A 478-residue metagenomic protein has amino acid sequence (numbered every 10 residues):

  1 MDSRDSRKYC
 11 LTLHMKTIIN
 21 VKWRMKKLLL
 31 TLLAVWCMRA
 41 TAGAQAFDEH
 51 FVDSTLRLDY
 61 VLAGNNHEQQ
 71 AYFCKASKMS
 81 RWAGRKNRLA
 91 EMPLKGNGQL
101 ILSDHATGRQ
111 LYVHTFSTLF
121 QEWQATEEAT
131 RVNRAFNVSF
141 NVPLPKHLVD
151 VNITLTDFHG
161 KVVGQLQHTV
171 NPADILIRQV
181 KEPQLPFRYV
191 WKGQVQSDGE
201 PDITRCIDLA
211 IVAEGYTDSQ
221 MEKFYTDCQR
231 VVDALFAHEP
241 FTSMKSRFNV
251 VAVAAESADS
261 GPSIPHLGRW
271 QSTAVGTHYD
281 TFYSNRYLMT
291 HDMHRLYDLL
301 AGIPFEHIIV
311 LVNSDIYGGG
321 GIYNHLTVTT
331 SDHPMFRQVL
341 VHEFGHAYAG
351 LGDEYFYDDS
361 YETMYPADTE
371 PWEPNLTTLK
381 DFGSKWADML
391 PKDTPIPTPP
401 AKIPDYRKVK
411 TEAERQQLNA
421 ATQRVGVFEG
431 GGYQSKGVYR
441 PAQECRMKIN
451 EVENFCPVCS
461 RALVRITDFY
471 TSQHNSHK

Functional and structural regions predicted by a protein language model:
M1-F47: Bacterial Sec-dependent N-terminal signal peptides
A46-L62, N66-Q69, Y355-K478: Replace "(M1/M4/M9/M12/WLM)" with "(e.g., M1/M4/M8/M9/M12/M26/WLM)" and add "not limited to" to clarify scope
H50-R178: Beta-strand-enriched, solvent-exposed domains that form extended recognition/catalytic surfaces
I175-E239, A252-P262: Fold-level signature of zinc-dependent metallopeptidase catalytic domains
G215-D218, E256-S260, S314-G318, P334-F336 (+2 more regions): Solvent-exposed loop/turn segments at secondary-structure junctions within structured extracellular/periplasmic domains
K223, G320-V341: Short pre-active-site segment immediately N-terminal to the catalytic Zn-binding motif
R247-Y323: Active-site-proximal segments of metallohydrolase catalytic domains
R337-E354: Active-site recognition of the HExxH zinc-binding catalytic motif
